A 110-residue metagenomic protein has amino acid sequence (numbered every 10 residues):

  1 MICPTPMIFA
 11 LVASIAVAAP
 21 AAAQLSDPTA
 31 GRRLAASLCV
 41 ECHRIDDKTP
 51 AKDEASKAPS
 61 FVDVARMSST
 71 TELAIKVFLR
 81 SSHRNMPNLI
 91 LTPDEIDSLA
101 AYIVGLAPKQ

Functional and structural regions predicted by a protein language model:
M1-F9: Bacterial N-terminal signal peptides that target proteins for export
F9-I15: Hydrophobic helical h-region of N-terminal Sec-dependent signal peptides in bacterial secretory/periplasmic proteins
A18-P20: N-terminal signal peptide c-region/cleavage motif recognized by signal peptidases
Q24-L25, S81: Short gly/ser/thr-rich secondary-structure transition/capping motifs
L25-K57, L106-Q110: Periplasmic/extracellular electron-transfer cofactor-ligation site, primarily the c-type cytochrome heme-c attachment
A55-G105: Extracytoplasmic electron-transfer domains, predominantly the class I c-type cytochrome c fold
